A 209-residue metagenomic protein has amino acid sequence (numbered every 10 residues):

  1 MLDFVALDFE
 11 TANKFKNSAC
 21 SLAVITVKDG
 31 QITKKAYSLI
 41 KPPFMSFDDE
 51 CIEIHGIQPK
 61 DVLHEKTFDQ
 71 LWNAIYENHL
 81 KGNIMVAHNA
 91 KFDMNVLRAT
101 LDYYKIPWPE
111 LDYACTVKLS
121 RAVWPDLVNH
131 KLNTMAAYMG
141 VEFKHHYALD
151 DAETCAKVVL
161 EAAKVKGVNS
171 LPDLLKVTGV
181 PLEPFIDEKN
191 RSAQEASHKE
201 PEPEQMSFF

Functional and structural regions predicted by a protein language model:
M1-Y103, P107-E110, L132-H146: Conserved non-catalytic scaffold segment of RNase H-like nuclease domains
T100-Y103, A122, Y138, V158-V165: Active-site catalytic microenvironments for nucleophilic, acid-base chemistry
W108-D112, H130, G167-L171: Short, structured loop/turn "capping" segments at alpha-beta junctions
Y113-H130: Short alpha-helix plus adjacent loop in nuclease-associated cores
A148-A162: Acidic, divalent-metal-coordinating active-site segment for phosphoryl/phosphodiester hydrolysis, typified by short
E161-F209: Acidic two-metal-ion nuclease catalytic site recognized across multiple nuclease folds, prominently DnaQ/RNase D-T
